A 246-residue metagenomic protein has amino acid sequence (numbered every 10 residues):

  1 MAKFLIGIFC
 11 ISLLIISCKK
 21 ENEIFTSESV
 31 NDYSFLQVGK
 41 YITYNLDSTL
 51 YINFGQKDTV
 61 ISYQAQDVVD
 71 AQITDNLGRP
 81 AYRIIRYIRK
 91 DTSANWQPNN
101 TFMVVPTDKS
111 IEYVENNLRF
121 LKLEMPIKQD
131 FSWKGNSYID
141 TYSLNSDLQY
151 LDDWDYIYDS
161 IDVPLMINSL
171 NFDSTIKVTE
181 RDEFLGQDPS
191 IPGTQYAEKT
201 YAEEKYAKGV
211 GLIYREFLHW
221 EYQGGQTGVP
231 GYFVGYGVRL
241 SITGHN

Functional and structural regions predicted by a protein language model:
M1-G7, K19-K20: Positively charged n-region of N-terminal signal peptides that target proteins for export
L14-S17: C-terminal motif of bacterial Sec signal peptides marking the signal peptidase cleavage site
K19-N246: Conserved functional acidic sites
